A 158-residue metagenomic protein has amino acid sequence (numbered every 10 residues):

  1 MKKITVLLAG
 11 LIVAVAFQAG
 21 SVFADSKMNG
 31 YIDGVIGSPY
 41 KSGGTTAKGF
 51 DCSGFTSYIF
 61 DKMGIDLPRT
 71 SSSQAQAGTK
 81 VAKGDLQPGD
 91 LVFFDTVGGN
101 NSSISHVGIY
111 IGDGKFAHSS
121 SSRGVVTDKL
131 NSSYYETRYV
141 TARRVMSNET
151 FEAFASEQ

Functional and structural regions predicted by a protein language model:
M1-A24, M28: Sec-dependent N-terminal signal peptides of Gram-positive bacterial secreted proteins and lipoproteins
K2, T79-K80, T127-K129: A generic local structural motif
S21-Y31, G37-S38, I104-S105, I111-Q158: Aromatic- and glycine-rich peptidoglycan recognition patches
G34-P88, G98-G99: Catalytic cysteine-centered active-site loop
D51, S105-H106: Short loop/turn microsegments at loop-to-beta-strand junctions
